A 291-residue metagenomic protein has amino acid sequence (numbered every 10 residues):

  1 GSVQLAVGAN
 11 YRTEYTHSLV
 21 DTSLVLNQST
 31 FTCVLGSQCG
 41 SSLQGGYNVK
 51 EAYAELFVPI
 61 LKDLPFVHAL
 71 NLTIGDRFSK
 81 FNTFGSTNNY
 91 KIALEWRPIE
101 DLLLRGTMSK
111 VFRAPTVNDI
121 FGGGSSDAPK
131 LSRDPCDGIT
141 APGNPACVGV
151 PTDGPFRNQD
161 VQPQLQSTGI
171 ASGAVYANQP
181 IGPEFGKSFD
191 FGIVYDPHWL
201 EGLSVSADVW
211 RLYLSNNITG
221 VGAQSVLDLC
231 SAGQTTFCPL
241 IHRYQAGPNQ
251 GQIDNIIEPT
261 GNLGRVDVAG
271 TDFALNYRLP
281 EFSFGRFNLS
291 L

Functional and structural regions predicted by a protein language model:
G1-N71: Outer-membrane beta-barrel transmembrane domain signature of Gram-negative proteins, especially the mid-to-C-terminal
G1-V3, L61-L70, D101, G143-A146 (+4 more regions): Short loop/turn motifs that connect adjacent beta-strands in outer-membrane beta-barrel proteins
V3-V7, H68-I74, Y90, L104-G106 (+4 more regions): Transmembrane beta-strands of outer-membrane beta-barrel proteins
Y11-H17, I60, D76-N82, M108-A114 (+5 more regions): Transmembrane beta-strands of outer-membrane beta-barrel pores
L35-L43, G75-K80, Y176-Q179, I257-N262: Extracellular loop and loop/strand-boundary signature of outer-membrane beta-barrel proteins
G46-A52, S86-Y90, V175, F185-F189 (+1 more regions): Residues that define the transmembrane beta-barrel architecture of outer-membrane proteins
L104, S109-Q159, V205, W210-Y244: A surface-exposed, glycine/aromatic-enriched loop/edge motif typical of exported proteins
I170-A171, N178, G182, D208-E281 (+1 more regions): Outer membrane beta-barrel strand-and-loop segments of large Gram-negative receptors, especially TonB-dependent
